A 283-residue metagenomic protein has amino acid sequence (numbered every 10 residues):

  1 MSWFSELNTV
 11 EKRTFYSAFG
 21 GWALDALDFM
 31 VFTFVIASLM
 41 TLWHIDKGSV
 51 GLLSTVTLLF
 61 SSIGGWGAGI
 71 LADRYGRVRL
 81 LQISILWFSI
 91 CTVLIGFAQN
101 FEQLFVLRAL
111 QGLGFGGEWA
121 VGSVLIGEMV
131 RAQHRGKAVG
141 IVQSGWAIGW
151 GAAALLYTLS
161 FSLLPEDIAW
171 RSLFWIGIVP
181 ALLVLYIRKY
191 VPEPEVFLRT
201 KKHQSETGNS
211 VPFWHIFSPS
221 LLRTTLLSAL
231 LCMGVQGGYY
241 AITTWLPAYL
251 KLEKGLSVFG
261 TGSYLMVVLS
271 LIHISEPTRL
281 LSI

Functional and structural regions predicted by a protein language model:
M1-L27: Cytosolic juxtamembrane N-terminal segment immediately preceding the first transmembrane helix of multi-pass
T33, L221-L271: Extracytoplasmic gate region of multi-pass secondary transporters
T33-I63: Extracellular/periplasmic helix-loop-helix junction of adjacent transmembrane segments in MFS-like secondary
H44, G76, F97-Q103: Helix-breaking motifs and short loop linkers at transmembrane-helix boundaries and internal kinks in secondary membrane
R79-T92: Structural signature of the two symmetry-related core transmembrane helices
L107-S144: Cytoplasmic helix-loop-helix junction between adjacent transmembrane helices in 12-TM secondary transporters
V142, W146-R188: Helix-loop-helix hairpin linking two adjacent transmembrane segments in secondary transporters
I272-I283: Single conserved hydrophobic/aromatic residue that forms the stacking wall/gate of nucleotide- or nucleobase-binding
